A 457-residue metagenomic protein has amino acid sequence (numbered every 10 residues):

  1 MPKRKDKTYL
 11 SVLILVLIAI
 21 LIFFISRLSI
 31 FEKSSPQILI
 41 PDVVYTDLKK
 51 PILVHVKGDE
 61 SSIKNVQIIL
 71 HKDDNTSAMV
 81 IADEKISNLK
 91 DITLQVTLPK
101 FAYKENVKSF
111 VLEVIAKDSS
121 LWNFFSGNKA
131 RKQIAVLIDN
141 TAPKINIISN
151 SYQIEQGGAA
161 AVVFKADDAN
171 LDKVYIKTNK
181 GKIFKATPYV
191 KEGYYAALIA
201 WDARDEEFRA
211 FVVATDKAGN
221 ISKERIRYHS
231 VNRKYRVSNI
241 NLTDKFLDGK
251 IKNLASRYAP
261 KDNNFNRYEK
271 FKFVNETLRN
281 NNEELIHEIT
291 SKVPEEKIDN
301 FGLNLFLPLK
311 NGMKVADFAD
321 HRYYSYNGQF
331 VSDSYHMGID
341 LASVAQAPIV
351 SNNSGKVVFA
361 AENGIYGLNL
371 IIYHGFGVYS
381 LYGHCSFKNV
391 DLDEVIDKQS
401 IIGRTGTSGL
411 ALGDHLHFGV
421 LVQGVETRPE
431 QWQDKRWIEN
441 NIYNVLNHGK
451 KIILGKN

Functional and structural regions predicted by a protein language model:
M1-I18: N-terminal Sec-pathway targeting helices
A19-I38, S126-K144: Proline/serine/threonine-rich low-complexity linkers at boundaries of modular beta-sandwich domains
I40-Y45, S149-E155: Short beta-strand segments of immunoglobulin-like
P51-D59, N150, G158-D167: Short edge beta-strand/loop segments characteristic of extracellular beta-sandwich folds
I86-P99, V190-L198: Aromatic sugar-binding surface patches on proteins that engage polysaccharides or sugar-phosphate polymers
K117-F125, T215-N220: Short, solvent-exposed loop/turn segments at the edges of extracellular beta-sandwich modules
A159, D172-D317: Non-catalytic extracellular/periplasmic "stalk" and linker regions immediately N-terminal to catalytic or recognition
L303-I452: Catalytic cores of peptidoglycan-degrading enzymes
